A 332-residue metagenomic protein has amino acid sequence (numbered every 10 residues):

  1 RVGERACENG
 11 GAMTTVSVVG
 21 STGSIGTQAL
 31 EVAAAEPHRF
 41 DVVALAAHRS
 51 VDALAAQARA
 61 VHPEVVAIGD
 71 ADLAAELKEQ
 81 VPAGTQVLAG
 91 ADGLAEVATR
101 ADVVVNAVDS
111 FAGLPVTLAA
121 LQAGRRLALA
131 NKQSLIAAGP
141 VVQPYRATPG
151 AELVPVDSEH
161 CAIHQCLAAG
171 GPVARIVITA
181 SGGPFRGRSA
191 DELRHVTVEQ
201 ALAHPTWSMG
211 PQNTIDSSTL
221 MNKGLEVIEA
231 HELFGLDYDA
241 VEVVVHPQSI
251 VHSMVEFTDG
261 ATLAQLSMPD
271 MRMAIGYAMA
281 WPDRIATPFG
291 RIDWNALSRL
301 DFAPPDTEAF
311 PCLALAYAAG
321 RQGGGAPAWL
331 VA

Functional and structural regions predicted by a protein language model:
R1-E8: Extreme N-terminal basic, low-complexity initiation segments that serve as generic localization/processing leaders
E8-A332: Catalytic, metal-anchored helix/loop core of enzyme active sites in primary metabolism
